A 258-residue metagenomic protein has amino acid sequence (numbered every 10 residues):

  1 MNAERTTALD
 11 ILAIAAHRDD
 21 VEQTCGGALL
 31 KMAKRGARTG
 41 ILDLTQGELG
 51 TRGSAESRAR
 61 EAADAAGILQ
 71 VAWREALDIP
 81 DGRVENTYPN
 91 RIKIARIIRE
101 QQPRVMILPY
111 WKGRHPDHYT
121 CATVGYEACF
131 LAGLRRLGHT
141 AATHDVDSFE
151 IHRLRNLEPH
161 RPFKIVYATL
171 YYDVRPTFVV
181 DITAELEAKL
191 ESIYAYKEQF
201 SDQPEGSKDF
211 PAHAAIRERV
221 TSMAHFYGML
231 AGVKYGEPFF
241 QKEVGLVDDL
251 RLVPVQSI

Functional and structural regions predicted by a protein language model:
M1-L12, Y88-I258: Metal-dependent de-N-acetylase/amidase catalytic core
M1-Q101, F240, L252-P254: Active-site rim/loop-helix segments in enzyme catalytic domains that contact anionic ligands
